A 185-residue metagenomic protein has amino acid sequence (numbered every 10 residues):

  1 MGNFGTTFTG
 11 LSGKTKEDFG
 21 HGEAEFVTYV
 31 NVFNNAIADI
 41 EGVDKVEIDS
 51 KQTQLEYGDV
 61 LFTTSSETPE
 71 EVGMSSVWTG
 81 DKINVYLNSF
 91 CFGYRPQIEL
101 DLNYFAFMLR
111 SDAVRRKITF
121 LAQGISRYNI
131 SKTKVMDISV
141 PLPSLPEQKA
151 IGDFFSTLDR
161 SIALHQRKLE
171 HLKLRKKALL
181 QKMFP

Functional and structural regions predicted by a protein language model:
M1-L11, D137: Non-catalytic DNA-recognition/assembly elements of restriction-modification systems
S12-T15, H21, V85-F90, L100 (+1 more regions): A short glycine-rich beta-alpha junction/loop motif
T15-V46: DNA target-recognition patches
T28-Y29, E47-R110: A short beta-sheet element
V77-T79, F120-G124: Short amphipathic beta-strand starts and helix->beta connectors
K134, P141-P185: Amphipathic alpha-helical coiled-coil/heptad-repeat segments
